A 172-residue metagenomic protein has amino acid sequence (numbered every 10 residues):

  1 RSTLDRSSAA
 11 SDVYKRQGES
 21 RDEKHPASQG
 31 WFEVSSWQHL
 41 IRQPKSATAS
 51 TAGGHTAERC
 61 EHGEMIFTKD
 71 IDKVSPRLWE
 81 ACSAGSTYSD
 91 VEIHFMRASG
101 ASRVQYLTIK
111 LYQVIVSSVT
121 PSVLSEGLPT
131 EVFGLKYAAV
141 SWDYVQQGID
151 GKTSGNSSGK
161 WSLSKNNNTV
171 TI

Functional and structural regions predicted by a protein language model:
R1-A10, Y14: Single conserved hydrophobic/aromatic residue that forms the stacking wall/gate of nucleotide- or nucleobase-binding
K15-D22, F95-S102, Y144: Short acidic, glycine-rich loop/turn motifs
R16, R42-K45, P129, S141: N-terminal intrinsically disordered, low-complexity segments enriched in P/E/S/T
Q29-T108: Short, well-structured hydrophobic secondary-structure segments
F67, I109-L111, L135-Y137: Extended beta-sheet lipid-handling architectures
A98-G100, V116, V140: Conserved beta-strand elements of beta-rich interaction domains across eukaryotes, especially beta-propellers
V104-E126: Mid-chain, well-packed structural core segment of small domains
S118-I172: Mixed-charge, glycine-accented linear interaction segment located at domain edges/termini
